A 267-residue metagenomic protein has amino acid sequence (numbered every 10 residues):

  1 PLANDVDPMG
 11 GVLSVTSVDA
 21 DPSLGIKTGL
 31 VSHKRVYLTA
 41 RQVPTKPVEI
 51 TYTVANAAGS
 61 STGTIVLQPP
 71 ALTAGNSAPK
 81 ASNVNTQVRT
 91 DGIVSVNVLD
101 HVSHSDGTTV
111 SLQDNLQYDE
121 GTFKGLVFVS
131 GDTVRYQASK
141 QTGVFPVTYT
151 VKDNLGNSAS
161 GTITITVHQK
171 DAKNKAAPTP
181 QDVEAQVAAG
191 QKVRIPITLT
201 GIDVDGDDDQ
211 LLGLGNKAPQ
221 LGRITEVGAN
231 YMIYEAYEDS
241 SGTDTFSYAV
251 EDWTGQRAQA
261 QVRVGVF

Functional and structural regions predicted by a protein language model:
L2-G11, T51-T108, T148-G206, S247-A249 (+1 more regions): Extracellular interdomain linkers/hinges and stalk-like, low-complexity segments in secreted or single-pass
A3-R35, G63, I93-V96, D100-T133 (+3 more regions): Surface-exposed or secretory-pathway low-complexity segments enriched in glycine-proline and Ser/Thr/acidic residues
L13, V18-A20, L30, Q42-P44 (+6 more regions): Hydrophobic beta-strand core residues of beta-sandwich domains
S14-S17, T39-A40, L72-A74, L112-N115 (+4 more regions): Intrinsically disordered, low-complexity segments enriched in polar/charged residues with Gly/Pro, especially when
D19-L24, N115-Q117, Y136, I163 (+4 more regions): Extended interaction regions within the primary functional domain
K27, R41, V54, Q87 (+7 more regions): Residues embedded in well-ordered secondary-structure elements
R35-T45, E49, T133-G143, Y231-G242: Extracellular/luminal low-complexity segments enriched in Ser/Thr/Pro
A40-P44, S77-P79, S139, K175-P178 (+3 more regions): Proline-rich low-complexity regions
